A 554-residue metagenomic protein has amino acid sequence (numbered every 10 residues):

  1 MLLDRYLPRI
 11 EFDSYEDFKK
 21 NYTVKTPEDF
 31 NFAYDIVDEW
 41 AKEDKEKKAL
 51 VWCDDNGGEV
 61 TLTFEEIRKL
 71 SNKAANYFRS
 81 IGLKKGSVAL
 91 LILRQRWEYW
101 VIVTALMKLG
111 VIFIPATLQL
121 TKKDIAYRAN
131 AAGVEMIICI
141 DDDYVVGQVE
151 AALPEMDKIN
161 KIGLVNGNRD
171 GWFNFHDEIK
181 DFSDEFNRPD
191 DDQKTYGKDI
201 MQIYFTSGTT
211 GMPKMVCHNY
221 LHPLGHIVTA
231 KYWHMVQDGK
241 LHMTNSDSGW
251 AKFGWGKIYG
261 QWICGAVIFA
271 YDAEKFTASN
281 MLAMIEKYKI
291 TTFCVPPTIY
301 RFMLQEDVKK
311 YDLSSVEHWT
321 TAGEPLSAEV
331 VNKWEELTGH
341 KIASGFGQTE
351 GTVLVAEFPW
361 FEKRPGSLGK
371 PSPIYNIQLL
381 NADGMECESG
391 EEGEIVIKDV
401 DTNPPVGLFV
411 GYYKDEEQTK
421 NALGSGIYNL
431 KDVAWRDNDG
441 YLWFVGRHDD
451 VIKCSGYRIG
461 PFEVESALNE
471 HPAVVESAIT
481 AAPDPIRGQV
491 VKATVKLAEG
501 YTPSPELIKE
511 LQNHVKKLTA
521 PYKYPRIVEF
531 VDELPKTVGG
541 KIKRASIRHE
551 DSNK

Functional and structural regions predicted by a protein language model:
K45-K48, G163-L164, R169-D170, K180-F205 (+3 more regions): Conserved pre-ATP/AMP-binding loop-to-beta segment of ANL
E46, L50-T104, T121-A126, N174-K180 (+1 more regions): Conserved AMP-binding/adenylate-forming core of the ANL superfamily
V60-E65, K194, M201-G225: Conserved AMP-binding A3 loop
T104, K108-K180, K289, E499: Structural core segment of the AMP-binding/adenylate-forming
L120, Y127, I137-D142, F293 (+7 more regions): AMP-binding/adenylate-forming catalytic core of the ANL superfamily
L224-L241, S248-T291, E306: Conserved AMP-binding/adenylation subdomain of ANL enzymes
I263, I290-C294, L304-R364, N376: Gly/Ser/Thr-rich phosphate-binding loop
I374, M385-N421, I459: Conserved ATP/PPi-binding loop(s) of AMP-dependent carboxylate-activating enzymes
